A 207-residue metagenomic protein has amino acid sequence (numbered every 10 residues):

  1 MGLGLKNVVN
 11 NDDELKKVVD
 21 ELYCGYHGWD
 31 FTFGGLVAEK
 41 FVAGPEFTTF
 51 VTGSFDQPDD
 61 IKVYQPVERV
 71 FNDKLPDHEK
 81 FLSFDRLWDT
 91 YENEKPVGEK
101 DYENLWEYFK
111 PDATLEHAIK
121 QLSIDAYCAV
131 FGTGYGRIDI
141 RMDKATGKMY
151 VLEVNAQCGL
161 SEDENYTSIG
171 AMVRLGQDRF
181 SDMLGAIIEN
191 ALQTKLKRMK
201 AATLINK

Functional and structural regions predicted by a protein language model:
M1-V8: A conserved helix-loop-beta module that forms one wall/lid of the active-site cleft in ATP-utilizing catalytic domains
V8-N10, M142: Residues at secondary-structure transition points
N10-G98, M149-Y150: Phosphate-binding site of ATP-dependent enzymes
K16-G35, D85-K144, M199: A long amphipathic alpha-helix within ATP-dependent nucleotide-binding catalytic cores
K40, E79-L82, R86, N104-E107 (+2 more regions): Flexible, active-site-adjacent loop/turn segments at secondary-structure boundaries
P58, Y108-K207: ATP-dependent carboxylate activation and anion-phosphoryl transfer catalytic cores that bind Mg-ATP to form
